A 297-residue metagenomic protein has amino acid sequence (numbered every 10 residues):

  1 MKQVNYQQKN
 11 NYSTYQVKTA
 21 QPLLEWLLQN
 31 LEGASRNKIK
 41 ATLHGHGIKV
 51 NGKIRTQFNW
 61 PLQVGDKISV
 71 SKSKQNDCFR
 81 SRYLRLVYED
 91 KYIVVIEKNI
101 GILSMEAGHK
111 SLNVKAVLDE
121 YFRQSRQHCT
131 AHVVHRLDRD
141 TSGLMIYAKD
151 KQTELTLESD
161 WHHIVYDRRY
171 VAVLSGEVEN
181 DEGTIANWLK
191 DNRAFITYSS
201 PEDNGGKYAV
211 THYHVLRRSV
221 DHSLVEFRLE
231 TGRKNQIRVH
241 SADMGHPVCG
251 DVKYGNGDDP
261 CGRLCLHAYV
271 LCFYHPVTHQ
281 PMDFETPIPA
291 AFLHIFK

Functional and structural regions predicted by a protein language model:
M1-K297: RNA pseudouridine synthases
